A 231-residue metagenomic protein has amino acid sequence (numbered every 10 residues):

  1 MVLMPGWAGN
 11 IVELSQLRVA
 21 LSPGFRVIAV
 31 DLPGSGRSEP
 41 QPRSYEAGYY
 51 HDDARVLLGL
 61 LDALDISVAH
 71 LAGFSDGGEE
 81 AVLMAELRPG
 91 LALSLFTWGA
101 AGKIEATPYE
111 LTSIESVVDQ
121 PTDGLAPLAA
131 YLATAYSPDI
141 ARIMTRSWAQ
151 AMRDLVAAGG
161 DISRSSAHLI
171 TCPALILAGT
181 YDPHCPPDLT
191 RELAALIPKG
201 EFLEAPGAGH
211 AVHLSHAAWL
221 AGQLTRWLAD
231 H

Functional and structural regions predicted by a protein language model:
M1-P40: Conserved HGGG/HGGXW glycine-rich cap/lid loop of the alpha/beta-hydrolase fold
I28-A72, G222: Active-site loop/oxyanion-hole signature of alpha/beta-hydrolase fold enzymes
E79-L125: Flexible "cap/lid" loop of the alpha/beta hydrolase fold
Q150-S166: Active-site nucleophile elbow and catalytic-triad environment of alpha/beta-hydrolase enzymes
I170, I176-A178: Short beta-strand/loop motif that positions the catalytic acidic residue of the alpha/beta-hydrolase fold
C172, P186-A195: Short alpha-helix in the alpha/beta-hydrolase fold that links the catalytic acid
T180-C185, H210: Acidic catalytic loop of the alpha/beta-hydrolase fold
G200-E201, P206-H231: Catalytic active-site module of serine/aspartate enzymes centered on a nucleophile-bearing elbow/loop
